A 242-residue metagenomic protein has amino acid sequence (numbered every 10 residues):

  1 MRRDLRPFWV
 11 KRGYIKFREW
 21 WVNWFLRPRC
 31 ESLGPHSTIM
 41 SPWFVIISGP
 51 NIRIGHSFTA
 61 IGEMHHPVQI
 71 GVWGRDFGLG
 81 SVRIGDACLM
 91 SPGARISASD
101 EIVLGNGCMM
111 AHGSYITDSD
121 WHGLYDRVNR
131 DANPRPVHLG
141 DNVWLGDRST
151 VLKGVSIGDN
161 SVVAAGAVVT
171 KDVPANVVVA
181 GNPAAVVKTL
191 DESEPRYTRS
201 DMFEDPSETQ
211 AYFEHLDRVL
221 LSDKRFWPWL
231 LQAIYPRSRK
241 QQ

Functional and structural regions predicted by a protein language model:
M1-T117, G140-D141, A175, A184-K188 (+1 more regions): Domain-scale signature associated with acetyltransferase and cell-envelope carbohydrate enzymes
Q69-G71, D126-N129: Short acidic, glycine/proline-rich loop/turn micro-motifs
F77, N129-L139: Glycine-rich NAD(P)-binding loop of Rossmann-like domains
R95-S99, R148-S161, A167-K171: Beta-rich strand-turn-strand
D120-W121, R127-N129, T189-L190: Conserved catalytic-core motifs of eukaryotic protein kinase domains, centered on the activation segment
P136-V137, V155, N176: A short, glycine- and basic residue-enriched loop/turn that sits immediately adjacent to a domain's principal
V162, V178-A180: Short-chain dehydrogenase/reductase
